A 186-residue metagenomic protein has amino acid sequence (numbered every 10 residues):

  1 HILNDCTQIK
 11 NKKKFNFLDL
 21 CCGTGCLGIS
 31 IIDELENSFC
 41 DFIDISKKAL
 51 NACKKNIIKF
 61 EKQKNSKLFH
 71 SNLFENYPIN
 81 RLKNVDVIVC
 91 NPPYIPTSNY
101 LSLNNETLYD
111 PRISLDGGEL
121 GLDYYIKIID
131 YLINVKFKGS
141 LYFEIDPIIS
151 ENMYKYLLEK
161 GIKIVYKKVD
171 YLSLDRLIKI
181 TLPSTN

Functional and structural regions predicted by a protein language model:
H1-Y100: Conserved SAM/SAH cofactor-binding pocket of Class I
I31, E106, I128-L132: Class I S-adenosylmethionine-dependent transferase superfamily signal
E34, E106, E144: Acidic-residue sensor for enzyme active/binding pockets
K48, A52, C90, D110 (+2 more regions): Residue-level signal for the nucleotide or nucleotide-sugar donor/cofactor binding architecture
K59, N104-T107, E159-K160: Glycine-rich, phosphate-binding/catalytic loops in enzymes
Y94-D123: Mobile active-site "lid"/loop adjacent to the S-adenosyl-L-methionine
E119-I180: Conserved Class I SAM-dependent methyltransferase catalytic core
S184-N186: Flexible, glycine-/basic-rich loop-and-beta segments that form/coincide with the SAM-dependent methyltransferase
